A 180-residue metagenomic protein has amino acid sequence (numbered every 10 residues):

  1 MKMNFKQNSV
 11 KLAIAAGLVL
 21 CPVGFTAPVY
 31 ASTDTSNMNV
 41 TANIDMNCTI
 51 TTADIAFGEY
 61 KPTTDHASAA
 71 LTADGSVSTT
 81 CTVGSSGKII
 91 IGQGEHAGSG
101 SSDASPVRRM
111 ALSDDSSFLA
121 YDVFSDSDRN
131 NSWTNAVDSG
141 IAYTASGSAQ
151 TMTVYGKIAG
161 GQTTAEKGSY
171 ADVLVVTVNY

Functional and structural regions predicted by a protein language model:
K2-A16: Bacterial N-terminal signal peptides that target proteins for export
L18-Y30: C-terminal segment of classical bacterial N-terminal signal peptides
C21, A120-F124, T153-K157: Ordered hydrophobic segments in well-structured contexts
Y30-S113, G140-Y180: N-terminal small/polar-rich segments of proteins
K61-T64, F124-D128: Short, charged, low-hydrophobicity "junction" segments
G92-G94, D122-D126: Predominantly extracellular/luminal cell-surface or secreted proteins
D115-L119: Charged, amphipathic alpha-helical segments and their flanking helix caps
N131-V137: Solvent-exposed adhesion/ligand-recognition segments of exported proteins
